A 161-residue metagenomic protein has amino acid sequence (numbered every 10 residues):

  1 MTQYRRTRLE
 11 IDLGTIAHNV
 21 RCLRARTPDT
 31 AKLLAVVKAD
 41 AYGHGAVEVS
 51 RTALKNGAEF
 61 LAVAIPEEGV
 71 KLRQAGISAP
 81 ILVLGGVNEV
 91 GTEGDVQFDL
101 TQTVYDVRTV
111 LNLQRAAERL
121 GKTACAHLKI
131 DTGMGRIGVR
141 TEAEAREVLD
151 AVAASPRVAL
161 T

Functional and structural regions predicted by a protein language model:
M1-A25: Positively charged, low-complexity intrinsically disordered leader regions
T2-Q3, T7-E10, D29-T161: Active-site-proximal beta-alpha core segment in soluble small-molecule metabolic enzymes
